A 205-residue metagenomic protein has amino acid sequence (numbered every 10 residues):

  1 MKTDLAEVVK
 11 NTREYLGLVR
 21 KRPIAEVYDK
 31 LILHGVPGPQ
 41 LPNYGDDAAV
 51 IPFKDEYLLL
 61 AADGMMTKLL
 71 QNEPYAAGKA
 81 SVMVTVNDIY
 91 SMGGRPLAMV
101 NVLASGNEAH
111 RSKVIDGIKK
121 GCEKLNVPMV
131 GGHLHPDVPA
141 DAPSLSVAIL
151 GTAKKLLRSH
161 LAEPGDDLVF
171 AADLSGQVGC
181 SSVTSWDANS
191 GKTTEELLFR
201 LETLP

Functional and structural regions predicted by a protein language model:
M1-P205: Helix-biased detector of long, well-ordered alpha-helical tracts
